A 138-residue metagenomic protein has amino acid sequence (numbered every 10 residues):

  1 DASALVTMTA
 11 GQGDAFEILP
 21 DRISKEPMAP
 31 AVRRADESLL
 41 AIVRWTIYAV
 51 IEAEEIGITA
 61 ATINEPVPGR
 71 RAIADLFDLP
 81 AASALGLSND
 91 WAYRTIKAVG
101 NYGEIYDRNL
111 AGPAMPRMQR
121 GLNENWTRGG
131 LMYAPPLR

Functional and structural regions predicted by a protein language model:
D1, Y93, Y106-N109, N125: Histidine (H) residue identity feature
D1-E17: A ligand-binding cleft/hinge motif common to bilobed small-molecule-binding domains
P20-Y93, N101, P113, T127-R128 (+1 more regions): Extended ligand-binding regions for polar small-molecule ligands
G100-R108, A114-N123: Terminal (typically C-terminal) long, contiguous, charged/leucine-rich segments with helical propensity
